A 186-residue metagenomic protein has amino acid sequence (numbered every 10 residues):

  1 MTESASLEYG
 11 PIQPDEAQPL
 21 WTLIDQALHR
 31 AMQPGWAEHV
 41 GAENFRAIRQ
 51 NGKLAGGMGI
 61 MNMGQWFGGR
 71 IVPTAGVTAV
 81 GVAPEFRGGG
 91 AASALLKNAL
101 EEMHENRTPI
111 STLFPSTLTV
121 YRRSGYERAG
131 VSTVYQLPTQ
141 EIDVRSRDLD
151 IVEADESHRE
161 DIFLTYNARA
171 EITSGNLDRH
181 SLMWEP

Functional and structural regions predicted by a protein language model:
M1-S6: Basic/polar N-terminal segments that are highly enriched at the extreme N-terminus, encompassing both cleavable
L7-E8, E105-S111, L149-D150: Short active-site oxyanion
L7-V80, Y166-P186: A conserved beta-strand-loop-helix scaffold within acyl/acetyltransferase catalytic domains
V77-V82, G88-E105: Conserved acetyl-CoA-binding loop-helix of GNAT-fold acetyltransferases
H104-P109, P115-T133: Conserved active-site alpha-helix within GNAT-family acetyltransferase domains
S132-P186: Amide-forming acyltransferase catalytic core, primarily the GNAT-like/NAT-type and related acyltransferase folds
